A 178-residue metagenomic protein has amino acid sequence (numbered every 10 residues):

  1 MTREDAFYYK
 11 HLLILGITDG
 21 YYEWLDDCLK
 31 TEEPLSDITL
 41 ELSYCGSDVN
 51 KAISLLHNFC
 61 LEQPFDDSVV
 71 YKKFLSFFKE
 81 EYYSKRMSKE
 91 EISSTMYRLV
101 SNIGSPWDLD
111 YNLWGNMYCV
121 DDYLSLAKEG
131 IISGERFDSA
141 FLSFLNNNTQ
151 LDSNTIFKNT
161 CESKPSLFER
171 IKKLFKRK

Functional and structural regions predicted by a protein language model:
M1-K178: Acidic, Ser/Pro/Thr-rich low-complexity regulatory regions and the short amphipathic helical interaction modules they
